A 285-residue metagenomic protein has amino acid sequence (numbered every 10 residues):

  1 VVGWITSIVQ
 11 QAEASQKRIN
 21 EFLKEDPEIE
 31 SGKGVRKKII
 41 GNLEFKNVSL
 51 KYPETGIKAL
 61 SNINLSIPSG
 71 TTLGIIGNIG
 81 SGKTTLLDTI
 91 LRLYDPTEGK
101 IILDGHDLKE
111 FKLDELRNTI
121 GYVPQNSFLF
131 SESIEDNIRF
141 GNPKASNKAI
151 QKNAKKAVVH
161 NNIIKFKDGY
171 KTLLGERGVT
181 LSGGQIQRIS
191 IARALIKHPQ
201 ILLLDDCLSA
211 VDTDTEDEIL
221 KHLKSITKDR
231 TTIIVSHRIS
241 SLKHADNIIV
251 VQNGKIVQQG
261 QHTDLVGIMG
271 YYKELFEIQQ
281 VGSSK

Functional and structural regions predicted by a protein language model:
V1-F22: Cytosolic ends of transmembrane helices, especially the final helix of ABC transmembrane type-1 domains
W4-S7, E25, K51-P53, V257: Membrane-embedded and extracytoplasmic architecture of multi-pass membrane proteins
E21, E28, R139: Conserved E/DxxT/N motif and adjacent residues on the DHp alpha2 helix of HisKA-family sensor histidine kinases
E25-D26, Y94: Two-component histidine kinase transmitter core
S31, K38-K285: ABC-type nucleotide-binding domain
